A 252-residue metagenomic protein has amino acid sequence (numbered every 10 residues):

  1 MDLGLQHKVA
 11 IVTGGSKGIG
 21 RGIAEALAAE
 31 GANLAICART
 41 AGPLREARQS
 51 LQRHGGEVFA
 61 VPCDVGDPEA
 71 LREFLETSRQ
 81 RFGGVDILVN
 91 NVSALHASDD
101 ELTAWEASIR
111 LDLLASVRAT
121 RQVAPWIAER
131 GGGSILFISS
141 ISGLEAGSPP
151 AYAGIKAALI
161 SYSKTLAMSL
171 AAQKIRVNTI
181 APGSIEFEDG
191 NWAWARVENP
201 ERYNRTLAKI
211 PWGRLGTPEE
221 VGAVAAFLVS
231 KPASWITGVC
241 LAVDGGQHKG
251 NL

Functional and structural regions predicted by a protein language model:
S16-G18: Conserved glycine-rich cofactor-binding loop
Q49, R53, A172, S184-I210 (+1 more regions): A glycine/serine/threonine-rich, flexible loop-to-helix segment that serves as the NAD(P) cofactor-binding "lid"
A97-I109, T206: Substrate-binding pocket helix/loop in short-chain dehydrogenase/reductase
T120, I155, S163: Active-site helix of classical SDR
S140: Residue(s) in the substrate-gating loop at a strand-loop-helix junction that position the organic substrate next
A171, R176, I236-G238: Short, small/polar-rich loop/turn modules that mediate ligand/substrate recognition or access, typified
A226, T237-L252: Short C-terminal tail/terminal secondary-structure segment of NAD(P)H-dependent dehydrogenase/reductase domains
